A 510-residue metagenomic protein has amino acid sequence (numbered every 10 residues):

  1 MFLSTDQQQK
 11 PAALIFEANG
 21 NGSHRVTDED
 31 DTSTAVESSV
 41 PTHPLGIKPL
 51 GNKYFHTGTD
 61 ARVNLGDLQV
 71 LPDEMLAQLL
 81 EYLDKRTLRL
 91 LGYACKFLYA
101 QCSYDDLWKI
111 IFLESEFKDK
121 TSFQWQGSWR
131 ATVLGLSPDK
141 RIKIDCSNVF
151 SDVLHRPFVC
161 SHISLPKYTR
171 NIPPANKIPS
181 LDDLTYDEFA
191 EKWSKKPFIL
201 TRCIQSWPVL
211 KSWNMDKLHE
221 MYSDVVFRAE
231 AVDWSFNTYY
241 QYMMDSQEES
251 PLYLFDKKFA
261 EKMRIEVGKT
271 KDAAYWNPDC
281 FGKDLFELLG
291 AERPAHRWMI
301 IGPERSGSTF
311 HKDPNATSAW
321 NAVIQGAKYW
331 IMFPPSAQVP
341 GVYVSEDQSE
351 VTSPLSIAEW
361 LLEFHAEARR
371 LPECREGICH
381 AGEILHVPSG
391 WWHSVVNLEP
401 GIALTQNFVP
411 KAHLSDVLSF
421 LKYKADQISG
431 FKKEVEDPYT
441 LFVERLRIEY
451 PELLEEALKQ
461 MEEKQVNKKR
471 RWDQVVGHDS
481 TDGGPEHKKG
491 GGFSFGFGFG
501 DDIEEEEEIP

Functional and structural regions predicted by a protein language model:
F2-I384, S394-P510: N-terminal accessory scaffold of Fe(II)-dependent oxygenases
